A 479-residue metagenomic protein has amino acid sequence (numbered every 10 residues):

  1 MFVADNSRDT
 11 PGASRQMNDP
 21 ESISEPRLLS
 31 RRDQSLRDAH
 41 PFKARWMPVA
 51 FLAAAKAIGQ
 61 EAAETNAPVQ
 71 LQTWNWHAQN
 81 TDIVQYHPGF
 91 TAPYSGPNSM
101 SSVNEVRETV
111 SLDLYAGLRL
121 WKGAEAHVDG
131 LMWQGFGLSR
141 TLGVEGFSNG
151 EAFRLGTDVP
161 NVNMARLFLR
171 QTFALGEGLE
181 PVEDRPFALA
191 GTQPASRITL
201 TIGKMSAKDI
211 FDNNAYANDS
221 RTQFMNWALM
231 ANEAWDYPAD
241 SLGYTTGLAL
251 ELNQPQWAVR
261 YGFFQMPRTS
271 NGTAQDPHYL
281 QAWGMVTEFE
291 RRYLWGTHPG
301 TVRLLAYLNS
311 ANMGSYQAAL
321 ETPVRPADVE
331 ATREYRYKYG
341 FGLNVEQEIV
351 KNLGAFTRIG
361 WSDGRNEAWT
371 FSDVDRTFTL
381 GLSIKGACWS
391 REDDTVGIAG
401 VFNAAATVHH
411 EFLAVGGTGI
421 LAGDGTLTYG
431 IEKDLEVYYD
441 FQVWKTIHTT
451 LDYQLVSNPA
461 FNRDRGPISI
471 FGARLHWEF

Functional and structural regions predicted by a protein language model:
E61-W76, P88-G89, G117-A126, A174-R197 (+6 more regions): Short loop/turn motifs that connect adjacent beta-strands in outer-membrane beta-barrel proteins
P68-S95, M100, I198-L200, T222-Q223 (+2 more regions): Transmembrane beta-strand segments of Gram-negative outer membrane beta-barrel proteins
Q72, V106-L112, P160-A165, L242-T246 (+6 more regions): Residues that define the transmembrane beta-barrel architecture of outer-membrane proteins
W76, N80-V84, V128-M132, L200-K204 (+7 more regions): Transmembrane beta-barrel strands of outer-membrane/channel proteins
A78, L112-L118, L167-Q171, I202 (+8 more regions): Residues on the lipid-exposed face of transmembrane beta-strands in outer-membrane beta-barrel proteins
L142-R166, G176-E288, A327, G416-L427: Surface-exposed coil loops of outer-membrane beta-barrel proteins
W227-V345, V350-A355, I359-N366, D373 (+1 more regions): Signature for the C-terminal beta-barrel architecture of outer-membrane proteins
E290, L305-Y335, F356, D363 (+1 more regions): Outer membrane beta-barrel transmembrane domains
